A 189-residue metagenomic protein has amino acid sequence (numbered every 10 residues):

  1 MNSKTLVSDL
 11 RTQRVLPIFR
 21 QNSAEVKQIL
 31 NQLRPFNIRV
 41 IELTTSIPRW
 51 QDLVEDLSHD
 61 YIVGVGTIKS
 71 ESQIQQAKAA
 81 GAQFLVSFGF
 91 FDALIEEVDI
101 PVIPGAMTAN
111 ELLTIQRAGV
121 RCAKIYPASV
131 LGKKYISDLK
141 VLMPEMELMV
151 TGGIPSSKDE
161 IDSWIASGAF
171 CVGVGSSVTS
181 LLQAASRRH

Functional and structural regions predicted by a protein language model:
M1-F84, I100, I154-K158, A166-S167 (+1 more regions): Conserved N-terminal beta1-alpha1 strand-loop-helix module at the mouth
R49, K69-I74, K78-S176: Conserved anion-binding
